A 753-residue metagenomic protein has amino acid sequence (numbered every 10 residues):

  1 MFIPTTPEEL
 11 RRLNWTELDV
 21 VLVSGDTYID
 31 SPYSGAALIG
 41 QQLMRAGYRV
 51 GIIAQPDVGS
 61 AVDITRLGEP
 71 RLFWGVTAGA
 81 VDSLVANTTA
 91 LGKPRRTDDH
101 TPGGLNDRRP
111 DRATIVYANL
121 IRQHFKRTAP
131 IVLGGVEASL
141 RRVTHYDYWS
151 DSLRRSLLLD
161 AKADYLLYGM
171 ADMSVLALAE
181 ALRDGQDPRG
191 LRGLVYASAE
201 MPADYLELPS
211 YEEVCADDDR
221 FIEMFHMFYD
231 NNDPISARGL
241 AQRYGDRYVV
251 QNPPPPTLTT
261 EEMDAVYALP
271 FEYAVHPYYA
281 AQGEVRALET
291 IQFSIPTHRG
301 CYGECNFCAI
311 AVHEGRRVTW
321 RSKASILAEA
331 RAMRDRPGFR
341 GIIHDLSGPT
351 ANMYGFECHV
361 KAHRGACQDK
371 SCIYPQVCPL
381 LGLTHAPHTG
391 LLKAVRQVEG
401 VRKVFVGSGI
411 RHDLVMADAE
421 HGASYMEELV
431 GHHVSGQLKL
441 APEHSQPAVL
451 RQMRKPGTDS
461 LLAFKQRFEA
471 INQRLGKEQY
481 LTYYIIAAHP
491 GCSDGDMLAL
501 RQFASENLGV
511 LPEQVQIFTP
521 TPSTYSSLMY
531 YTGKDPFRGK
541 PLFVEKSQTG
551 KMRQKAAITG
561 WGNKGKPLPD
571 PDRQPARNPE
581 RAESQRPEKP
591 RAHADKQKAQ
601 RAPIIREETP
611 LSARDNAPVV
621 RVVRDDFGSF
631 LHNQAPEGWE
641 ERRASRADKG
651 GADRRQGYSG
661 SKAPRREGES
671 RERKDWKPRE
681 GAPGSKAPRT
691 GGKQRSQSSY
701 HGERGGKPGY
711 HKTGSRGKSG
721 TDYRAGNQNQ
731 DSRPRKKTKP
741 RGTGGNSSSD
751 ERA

Functional and structural regions predicted by a protein language model:
M1-E17, T27, D219-S294: N-terminal [4Fe-4S]-dependent radical SAM core
L22, L38, I52-I53, D57-V58 (+3 more regions): Conserved SAM/AdoMet-binding glycine-rich loop
V23-D26, Q282-A309, I342: N-terminal pre-triad scaffold of radical SAM enzymes
T27, G35, A54-Y244, Q251-N252 (+3 more regions): Glycine-rich beta-alpha loop elements in corrinoid/cobalamin-binding modules across cobalamin-dependent enzymes
G59, P188-R220, M224-N232, D246 (+7 more regions): Terminal amphipathic helices with adjacent charged low-complexity linkers/tails
D82-L91, L140-R142, D172-A177, M201-P202 (+8 more regions): Flexible glycine/acidic-rich beta-alpha junction loops that bind and position SAM and/or redox cofactors in anaerobic
L84-P110, E357-G382, D750: A solvent-exposed, charged loop/short amphipathic helix patch at secondary-structure junctions
G560-A753: Basic Arg/Gly/Lys-rich low-complexity intrinsically disordered segments
